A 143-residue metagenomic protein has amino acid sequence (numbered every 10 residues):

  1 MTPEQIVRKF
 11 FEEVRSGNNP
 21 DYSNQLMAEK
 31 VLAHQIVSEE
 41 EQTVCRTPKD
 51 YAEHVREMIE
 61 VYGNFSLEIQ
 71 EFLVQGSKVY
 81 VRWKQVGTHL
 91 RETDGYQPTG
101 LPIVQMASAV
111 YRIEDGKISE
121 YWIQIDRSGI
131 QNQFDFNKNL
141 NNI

Functional and structural regions predicted by a protein language model:
M1-I143: C-terminal and inter-domain tail/linker signature
